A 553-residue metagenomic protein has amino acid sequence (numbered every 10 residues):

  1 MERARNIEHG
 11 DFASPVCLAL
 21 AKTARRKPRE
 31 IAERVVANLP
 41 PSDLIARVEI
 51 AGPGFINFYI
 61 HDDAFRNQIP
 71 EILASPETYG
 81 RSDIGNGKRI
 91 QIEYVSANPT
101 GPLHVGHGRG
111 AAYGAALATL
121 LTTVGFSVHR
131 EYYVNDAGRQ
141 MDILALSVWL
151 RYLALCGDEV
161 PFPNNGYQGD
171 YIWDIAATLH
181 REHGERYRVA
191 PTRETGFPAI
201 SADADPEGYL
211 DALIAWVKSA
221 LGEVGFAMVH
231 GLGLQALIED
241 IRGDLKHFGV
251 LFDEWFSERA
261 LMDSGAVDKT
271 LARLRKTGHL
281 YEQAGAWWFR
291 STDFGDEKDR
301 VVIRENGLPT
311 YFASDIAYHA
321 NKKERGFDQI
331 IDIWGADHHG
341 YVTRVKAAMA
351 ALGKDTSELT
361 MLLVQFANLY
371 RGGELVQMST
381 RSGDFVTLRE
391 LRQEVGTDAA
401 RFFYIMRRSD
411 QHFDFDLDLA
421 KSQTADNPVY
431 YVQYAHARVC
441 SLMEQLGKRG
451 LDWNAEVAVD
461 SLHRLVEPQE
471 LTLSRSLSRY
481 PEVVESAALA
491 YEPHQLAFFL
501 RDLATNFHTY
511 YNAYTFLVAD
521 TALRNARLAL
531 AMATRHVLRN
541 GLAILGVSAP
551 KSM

Functional and structural regions predicted by a protein language model:
M1-R66, A74-E77, R81-M553: Non-catalytic interaction-recognition regions
